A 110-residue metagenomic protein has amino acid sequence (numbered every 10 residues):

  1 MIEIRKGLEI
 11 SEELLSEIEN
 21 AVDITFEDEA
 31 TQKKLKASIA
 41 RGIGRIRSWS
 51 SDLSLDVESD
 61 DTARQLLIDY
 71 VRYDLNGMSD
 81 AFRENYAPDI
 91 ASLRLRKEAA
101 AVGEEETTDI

Functional and structural regions predicted by a protein language model:
M1-A63, L95-I110: Conserved short "hinge" loops at termini or chain/domain junctions
R45, I68, N76, A87 (+1 more regions): General helical structural elements
L55-S79: Mid-chain, well-packed structural core segment of small domains
R72, A87, G103-T107: Intrinsically disordered, low-complexity regulatory regions of eukaryotic regulatory proteins
L75-L95: C-terminal structural segments of small proteins and small subunits
